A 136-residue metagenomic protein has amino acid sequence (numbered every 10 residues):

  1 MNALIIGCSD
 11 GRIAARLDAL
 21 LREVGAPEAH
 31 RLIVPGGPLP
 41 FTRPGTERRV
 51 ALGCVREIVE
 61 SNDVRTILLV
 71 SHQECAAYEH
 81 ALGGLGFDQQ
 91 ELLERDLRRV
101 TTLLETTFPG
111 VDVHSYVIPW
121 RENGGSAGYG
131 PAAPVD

Functional and structural regions predicted by a protein language model:
M1-L17, P27, G37-R49, V59-T66 (+1 more regions): Divalent-metal-activated hydrolytic enzyme cores
R22-H30: Short helix-loop-beta junction
V70-E74: Histidine-centered catalytic micro-motifs
